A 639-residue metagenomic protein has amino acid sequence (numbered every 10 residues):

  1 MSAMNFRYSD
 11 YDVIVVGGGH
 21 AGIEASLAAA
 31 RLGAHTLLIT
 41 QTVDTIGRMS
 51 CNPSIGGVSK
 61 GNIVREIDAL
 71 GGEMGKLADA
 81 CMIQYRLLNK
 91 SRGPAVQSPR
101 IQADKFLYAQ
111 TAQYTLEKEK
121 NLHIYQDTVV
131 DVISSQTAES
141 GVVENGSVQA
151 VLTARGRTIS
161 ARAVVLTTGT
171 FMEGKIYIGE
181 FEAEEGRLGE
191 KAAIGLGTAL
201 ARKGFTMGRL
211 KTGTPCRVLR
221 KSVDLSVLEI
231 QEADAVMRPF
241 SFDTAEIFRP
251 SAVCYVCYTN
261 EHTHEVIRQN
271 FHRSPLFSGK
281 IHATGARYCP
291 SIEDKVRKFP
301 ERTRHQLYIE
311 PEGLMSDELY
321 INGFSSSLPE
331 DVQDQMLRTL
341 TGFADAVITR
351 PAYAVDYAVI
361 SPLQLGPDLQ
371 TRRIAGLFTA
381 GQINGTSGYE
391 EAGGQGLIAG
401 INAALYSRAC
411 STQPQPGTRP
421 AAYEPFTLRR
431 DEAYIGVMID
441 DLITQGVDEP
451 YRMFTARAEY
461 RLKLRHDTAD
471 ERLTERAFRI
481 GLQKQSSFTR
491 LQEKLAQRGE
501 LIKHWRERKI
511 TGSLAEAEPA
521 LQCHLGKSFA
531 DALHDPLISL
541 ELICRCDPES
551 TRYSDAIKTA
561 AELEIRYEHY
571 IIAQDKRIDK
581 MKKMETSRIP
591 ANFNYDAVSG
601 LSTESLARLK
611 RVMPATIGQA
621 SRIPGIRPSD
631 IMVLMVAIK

Functional and structural regions predicted by a protein language model:
R7-A21: Beta1/beta-strand and adjacent pyrophosphate-binding region of the FAD-binding site in flavoprotein oxidoreductases
S9, L27-D131, R155, T167-E184 (+4 more regions): Conserved N-terminal/central alpha/beta ligand/cofactor-binding core
V16, T158-G169: Short hydrophobic core segments
T42-D44, T198-D334, E432, T444-E516 (+2 more regions): An anion/pyrophosphate-binding glycine-rich loop and adjacent beta-alpha core in soluble alpha-beta enzymes
I133-R157: Conserved beta-strand-loop-beta-strand element in the redox core of flavoprotein oxidoreductases
Y320-T386, F426-D440, S554-R608, M613: A glycine-rich dinucleotide-binding beta-alpha-beta segment and adjacent secondary-structure elements that constitute
A404-S411, R419-V447: Active-site-proximal substrate-binding core of FAD-dependent oxidoreductases
R457, K463, T474-M632, V636-I638: Extended, charge-enriched "interface" segments that sit outside catalytic cores
